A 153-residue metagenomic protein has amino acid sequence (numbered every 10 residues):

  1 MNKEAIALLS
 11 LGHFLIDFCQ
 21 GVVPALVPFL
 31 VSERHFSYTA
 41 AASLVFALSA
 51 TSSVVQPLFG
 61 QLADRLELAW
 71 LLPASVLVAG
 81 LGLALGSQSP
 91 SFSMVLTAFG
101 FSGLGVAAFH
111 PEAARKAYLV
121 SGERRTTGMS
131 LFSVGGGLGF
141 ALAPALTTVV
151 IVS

Functional and structural regions predicted by a protein language model:
L9, S93-F99: Short hydrophobic/alpha-helical segments at membrane-entry points of transmembrane helices in Major Facilitator
G21, S49-P57, F140-A141: Residue-level signature of mid-helix packing/kink "hotspots" within the transmembrane helices of 12-pass Major
A25-T39: Short amphipathic helix-loop junctions that connect adjacent transmembrane helices in Major Facilitator Superfamily/SLC
H35, E67, Q88-S93, G122: Helix-breaking motifs and short loop linkers at transmembrane-helix boundaries and internal kinks in secondary membrane
V54-P90: Conserved MFS/SLC helix-loop-helix module at the cytosolic interface between two early adjacent transmembrane helices
A98-G135: Cytoplasmic helix-loop-helix junction between adjacent transmembrane helices in 12-TM secondary transporters
F132-S153: Helix-loop-helix hairpin linking two adjacent transmembrane segments in secondary transporters
